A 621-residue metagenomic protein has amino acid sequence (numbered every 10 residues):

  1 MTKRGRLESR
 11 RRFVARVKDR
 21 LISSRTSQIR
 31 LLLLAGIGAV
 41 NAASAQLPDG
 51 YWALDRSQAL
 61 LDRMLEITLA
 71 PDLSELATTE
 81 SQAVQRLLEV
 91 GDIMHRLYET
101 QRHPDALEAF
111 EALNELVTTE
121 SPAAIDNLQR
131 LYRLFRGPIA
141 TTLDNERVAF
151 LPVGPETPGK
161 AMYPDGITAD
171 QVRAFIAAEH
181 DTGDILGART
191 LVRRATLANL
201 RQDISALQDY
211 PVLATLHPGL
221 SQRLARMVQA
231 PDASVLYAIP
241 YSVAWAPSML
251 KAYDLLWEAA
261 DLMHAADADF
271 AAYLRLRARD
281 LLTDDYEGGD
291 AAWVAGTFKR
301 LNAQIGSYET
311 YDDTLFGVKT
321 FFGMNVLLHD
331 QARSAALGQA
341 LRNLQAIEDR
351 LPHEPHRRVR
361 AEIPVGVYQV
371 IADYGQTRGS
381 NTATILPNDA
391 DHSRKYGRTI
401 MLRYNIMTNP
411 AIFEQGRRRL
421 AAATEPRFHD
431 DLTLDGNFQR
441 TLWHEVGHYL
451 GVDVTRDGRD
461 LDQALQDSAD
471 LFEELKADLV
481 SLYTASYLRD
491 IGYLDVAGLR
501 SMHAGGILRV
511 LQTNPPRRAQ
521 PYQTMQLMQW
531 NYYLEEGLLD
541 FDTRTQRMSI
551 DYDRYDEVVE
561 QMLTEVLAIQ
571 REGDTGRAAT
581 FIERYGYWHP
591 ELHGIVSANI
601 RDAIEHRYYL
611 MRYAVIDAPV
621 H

Functional and structural regions predicted by a protein language model:
R30-N41: Bacterial N-terminal signal peptides
L47-H264, D269, Y273: N-terminal helix-rich structural modules
Y241-H429, T433: Contiguous, non-catalytic segments that form substrate-binding/exosite surfaces or channel walls
D267, D470-Y487: An active-site-proximal "capping" alpha-helix that borders the catalytic cofactor pocket
R440-D453: Active-site recognition of the HExxH zinc-binding catalytic motif
V452-L475: Post-HEXXH active-site segment of zinc metalloproteases
L482-A578, R584: Long, well-structured alpha-helical subdomains associated with metal-dependent extracellular/ecto-lumenal hydrolases
A568-H621: Extended, compositionally biased alpha-helical segments that mediate assembly or anchoring
